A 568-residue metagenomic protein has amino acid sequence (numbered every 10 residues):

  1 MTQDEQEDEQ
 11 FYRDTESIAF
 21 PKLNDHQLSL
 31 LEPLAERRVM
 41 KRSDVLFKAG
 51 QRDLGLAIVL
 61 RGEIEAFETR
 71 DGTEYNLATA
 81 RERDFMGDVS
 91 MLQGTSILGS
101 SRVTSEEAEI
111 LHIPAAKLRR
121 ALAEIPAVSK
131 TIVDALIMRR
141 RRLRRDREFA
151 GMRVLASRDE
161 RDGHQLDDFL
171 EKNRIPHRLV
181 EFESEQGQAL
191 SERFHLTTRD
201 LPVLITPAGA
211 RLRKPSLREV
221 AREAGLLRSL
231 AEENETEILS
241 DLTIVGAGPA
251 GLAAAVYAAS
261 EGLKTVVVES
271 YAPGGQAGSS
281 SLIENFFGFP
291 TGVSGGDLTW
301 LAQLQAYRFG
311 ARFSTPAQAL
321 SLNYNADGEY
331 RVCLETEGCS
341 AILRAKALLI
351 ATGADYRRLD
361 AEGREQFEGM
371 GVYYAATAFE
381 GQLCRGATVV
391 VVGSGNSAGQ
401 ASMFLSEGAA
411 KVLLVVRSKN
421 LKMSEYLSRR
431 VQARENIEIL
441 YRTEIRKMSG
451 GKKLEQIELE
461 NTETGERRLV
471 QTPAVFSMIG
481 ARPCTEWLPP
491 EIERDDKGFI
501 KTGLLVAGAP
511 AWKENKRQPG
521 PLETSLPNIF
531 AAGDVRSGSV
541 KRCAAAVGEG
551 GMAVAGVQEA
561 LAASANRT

Functional and structural regions predicted by a protein language model:
M1-A156, E160-D168, K172: Cytosolic regulatory regions built on CNB/CRP/Popeye-like sensor folds
V154, R158-E185, F194, S240-A311 (+5 more regions): Beta1-alpha1 glycine-rich phosphate/pyrophosphate-binding loop at the start of Rossmann-like nucleotide-binding domains
V180-R199, L217-L227: Thioredoxin-like thiol-disulfide oxidoreductase module
P202-R211: A short, hydrophobic beta-strand/beta-hairpin element that forms part of a small beta-sheet core
A221-S240, T352-G408, N515: Glycine-rich dinucleotide-binding loop and its adjacent helix/turn
T299-A345, I350-T352, S406-K516, E559-T568: A Rossmann-like FAD-binding core segment of flavoenzymes
D360, Q366-L383, I479-V540: FAD-site-proximal beta/loop scaffold in flavoenzymes
G399-M403, N515, G520-P521, L526 (+1 more regions): A conserved FAD-binding loop/helix module that cradles the flavin
